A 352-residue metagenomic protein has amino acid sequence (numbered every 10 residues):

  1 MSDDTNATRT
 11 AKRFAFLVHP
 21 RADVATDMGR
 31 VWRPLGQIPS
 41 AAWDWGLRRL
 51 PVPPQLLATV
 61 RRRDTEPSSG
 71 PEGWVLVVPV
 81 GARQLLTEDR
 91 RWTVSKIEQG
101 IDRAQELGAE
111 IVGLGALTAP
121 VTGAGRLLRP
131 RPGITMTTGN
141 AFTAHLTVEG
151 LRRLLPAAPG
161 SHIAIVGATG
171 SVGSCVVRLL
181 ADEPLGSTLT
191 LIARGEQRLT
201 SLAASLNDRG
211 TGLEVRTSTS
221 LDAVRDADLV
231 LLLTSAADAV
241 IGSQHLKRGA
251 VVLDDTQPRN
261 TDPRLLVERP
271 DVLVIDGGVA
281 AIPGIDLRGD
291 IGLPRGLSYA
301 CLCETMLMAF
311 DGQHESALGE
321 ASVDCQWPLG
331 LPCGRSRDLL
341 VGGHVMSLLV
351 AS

Functional and structural regions predicted by a protein language model:
S2-P20, G29-L47, P51-D64, S69-E72 (+3 more regions): Adenosine-phosphate binding glycine-rich loop
R13-F14, E110, D228, A250: Conserved acidic residues
D64-A158, G289-G296, C303-E304, D311: Glycine/serine-rich phosphate-binding loop and adjoining beta1-alpha1 elements at the start of nucleotide-handling
A119-G123, E196-S201, N260-P263: Short, charged/polar "capping" segments at the starts of alpha-helices and the immediately preceding loops
P130-G133, L185, R248, E268-P270: Short, structured coil segments at secondary-structure junctions
A144, V148, G170-V176, D238-V240: Short glycine/serine/threonine-rich phosphate/pyrophosphate-binding segments that cradle anionic phosphate groups
P156-L229: Glycine-rich phosphate/diphosphate-binding loop of Rossmann-like nucleotide-binding domains
T211-I285: Rossmann-like adenosine-cofactor binding region
